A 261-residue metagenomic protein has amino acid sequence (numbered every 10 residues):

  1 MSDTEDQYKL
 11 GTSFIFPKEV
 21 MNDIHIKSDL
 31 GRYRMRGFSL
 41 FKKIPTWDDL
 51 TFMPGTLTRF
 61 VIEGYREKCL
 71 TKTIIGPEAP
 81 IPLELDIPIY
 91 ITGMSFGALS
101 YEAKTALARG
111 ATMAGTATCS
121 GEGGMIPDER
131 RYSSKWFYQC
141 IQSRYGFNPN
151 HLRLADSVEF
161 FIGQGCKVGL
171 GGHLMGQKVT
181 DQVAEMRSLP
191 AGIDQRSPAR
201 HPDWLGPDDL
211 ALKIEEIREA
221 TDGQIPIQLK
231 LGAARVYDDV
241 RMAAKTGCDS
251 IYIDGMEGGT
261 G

Functional and structural regions predicted by a protein language model:
M1-I89, G93, A98-T112, T116-A117 (+4 more regions): Conserved, well-structured core domains of diverse proteins
R109, R130-Y132, R144-G261: Alpha/beta enzyme core
T118, W136-Y138, I227: Hydrophobic/aromatic residues located in beta-strands of well-ordered beta-sheets within soluble catalytic
C140-Q142: Short linear interaction motifs
